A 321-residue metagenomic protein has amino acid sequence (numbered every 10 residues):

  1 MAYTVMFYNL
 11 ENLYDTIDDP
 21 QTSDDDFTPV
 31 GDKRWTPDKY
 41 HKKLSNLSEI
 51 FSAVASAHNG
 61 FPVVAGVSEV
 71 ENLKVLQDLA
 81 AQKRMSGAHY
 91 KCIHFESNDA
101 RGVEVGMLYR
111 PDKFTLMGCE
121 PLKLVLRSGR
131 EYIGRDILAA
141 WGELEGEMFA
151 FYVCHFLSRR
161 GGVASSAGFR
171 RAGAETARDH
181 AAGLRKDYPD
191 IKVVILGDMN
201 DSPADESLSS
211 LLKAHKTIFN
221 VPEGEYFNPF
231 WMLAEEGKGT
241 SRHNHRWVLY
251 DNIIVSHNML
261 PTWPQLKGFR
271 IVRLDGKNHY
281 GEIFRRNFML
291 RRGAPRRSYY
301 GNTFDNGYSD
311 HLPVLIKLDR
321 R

Functional and structural regions predicted by a protein language model:
M1-H89, I93-S97, V103-V105, K277 (+4 more regions): N-terminal, active-site-proximal structural segment of metallo-dependent hydrolase catalytic domains
T4-D15, D32, G118-E120, M148-S158: Active-site-proximal beta-strand elements of phosphoester/diester hydrolases
Y8, S68, C154, G197-D198: Active-site flanking residues adjacent to catalytic metal/cofactor-binding acidic residues
E11, E71, L157, M199-S202: Catalytic metal-binding/acid-base residues of hydrolase active sites
Q21-D24, T28, E147-F169: Active-site His/acidic residue clusters
G66-M148, F156: Structured beta-strand-rich core segments of catalytic domains in phosphoester-bond hydrolases
A164-P189: A long, amphipathic alpha-helix that forms part of the scaffold/cap immediately adjacent to metal-dependent active
G183-I191, D201-R321: Metal-dependent phosphoester-hydrolase catalytic domains
